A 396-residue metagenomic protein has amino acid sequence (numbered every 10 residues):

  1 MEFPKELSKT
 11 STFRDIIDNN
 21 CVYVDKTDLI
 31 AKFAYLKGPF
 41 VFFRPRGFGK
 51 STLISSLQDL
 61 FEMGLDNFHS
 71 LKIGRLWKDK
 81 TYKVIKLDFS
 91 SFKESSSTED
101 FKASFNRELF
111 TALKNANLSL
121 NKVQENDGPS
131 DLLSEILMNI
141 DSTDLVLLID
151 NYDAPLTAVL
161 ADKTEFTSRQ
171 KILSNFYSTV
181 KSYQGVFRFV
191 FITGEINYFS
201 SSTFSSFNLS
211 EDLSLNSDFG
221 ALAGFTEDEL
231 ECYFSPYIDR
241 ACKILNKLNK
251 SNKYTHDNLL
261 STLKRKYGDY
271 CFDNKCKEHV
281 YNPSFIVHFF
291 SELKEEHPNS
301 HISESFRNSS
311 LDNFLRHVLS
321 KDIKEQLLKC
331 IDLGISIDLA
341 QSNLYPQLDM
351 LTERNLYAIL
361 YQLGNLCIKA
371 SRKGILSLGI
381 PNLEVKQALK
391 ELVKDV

Functional and structural regions predicted by a protein language model:
M1-F48, T52-F61, L65-L71: Walker A/P-loop-proximal flanking segment of P-loop NTPase domains
K9, D66-K114: P-loop NTPase motor core
E99-D100, L118-I136: Short glycine-rich substrate-engagement loop in P-loop NTPases that contacts/grips substrate
E135-M138, T167-R188: Substrate-engagement module of ASCE P-loop NTPases
D141-T167: Conserved P-loop NTPase "ATPase switch" module shared by AAA+ and STAND
V146-D150, K171, N175, R188-E195: Structural recognition of the conserved hydrophobic beta-strand(s) that form the central parallel beta-sheet of P-loop
S202-S206, L213-S291: Amphipathic alpha-helical segments of the small helical/lid subdomains adjacent to P-loop NTPase cores
Y281-V396: Extended alpha-helical interface modules used as scaffolds for assembling large macromolecular complexes
